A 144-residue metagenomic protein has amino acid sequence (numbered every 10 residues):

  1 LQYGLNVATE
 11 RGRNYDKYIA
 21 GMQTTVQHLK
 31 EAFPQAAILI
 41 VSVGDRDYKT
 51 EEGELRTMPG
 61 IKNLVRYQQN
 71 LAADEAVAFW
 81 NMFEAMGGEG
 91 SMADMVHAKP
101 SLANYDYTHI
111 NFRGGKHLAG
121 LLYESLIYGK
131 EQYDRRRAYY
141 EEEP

Functional and structural regions predicted by a protein language model:
L1-D16, Q23, V43, L71-A73 (+1 more regions): Cell-envelope and extracellular/periplasmic
Q2-N6, H28-N63: Active-site segments of SGNH/GDSL-like serine hydrolases that catalyze O-acetyl group transfer/hydrolysis on lipids
G4-I19, E52-T57, D106-H109: The substrate-binding groove and active-site-proximal loops of carbohydrate-active enzymes, especially glycoside
M22-Q27, V65: Generic structural signal for well-ordered alpha-helices, preferentially at hydrophobic/aromatic core positions
T25-H28, A32, L71, S125: Generic, well-ordered alpha-helical scaffold segments in large soluble proteins
D45-P144: Catalytic His-Asp segment of secreted/periplasmic serine-dependent ester chemistry enzymes
